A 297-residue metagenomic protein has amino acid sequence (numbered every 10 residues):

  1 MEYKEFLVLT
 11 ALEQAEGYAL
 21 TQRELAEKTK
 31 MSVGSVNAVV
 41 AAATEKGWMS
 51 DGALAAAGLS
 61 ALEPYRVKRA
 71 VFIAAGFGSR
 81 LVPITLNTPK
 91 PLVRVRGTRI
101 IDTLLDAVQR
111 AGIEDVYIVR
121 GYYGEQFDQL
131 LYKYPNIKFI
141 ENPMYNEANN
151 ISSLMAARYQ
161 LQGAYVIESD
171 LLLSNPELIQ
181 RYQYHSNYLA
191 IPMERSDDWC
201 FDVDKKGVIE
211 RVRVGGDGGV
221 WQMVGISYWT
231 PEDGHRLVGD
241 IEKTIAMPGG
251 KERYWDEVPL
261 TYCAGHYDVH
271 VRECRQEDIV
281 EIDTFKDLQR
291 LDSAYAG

Functional and structural regions predicted by a protein language model:
M1-K28: Short amphipathic alpha-helical interface segments
K4, T21, G52-Y65: Short, cationic-aromatic polyanion-contact patches
L12, S60-R120, G124-F127: N-terminal glycine-rich phosphate-binding loop and ensuing alpha1 helix
K30-A42: Short amphipathic alpha-helical interaction segments
T44-A53: A short, conserved structural fragment
A57-A70, M223-G297: Conserved alpha/beta core of the MobA/IspD/sugar-nucleotide pyrophosphorylase nucleotidyltransferase superfamily
F127-C200: Conserved beta-loop-beta/alpha segment of the NTase-like Rossmann-fold superfamily that binds/positions NTPs
N175-G249: Conserved core of the sugar-phosphate nucleotidyltransferase
